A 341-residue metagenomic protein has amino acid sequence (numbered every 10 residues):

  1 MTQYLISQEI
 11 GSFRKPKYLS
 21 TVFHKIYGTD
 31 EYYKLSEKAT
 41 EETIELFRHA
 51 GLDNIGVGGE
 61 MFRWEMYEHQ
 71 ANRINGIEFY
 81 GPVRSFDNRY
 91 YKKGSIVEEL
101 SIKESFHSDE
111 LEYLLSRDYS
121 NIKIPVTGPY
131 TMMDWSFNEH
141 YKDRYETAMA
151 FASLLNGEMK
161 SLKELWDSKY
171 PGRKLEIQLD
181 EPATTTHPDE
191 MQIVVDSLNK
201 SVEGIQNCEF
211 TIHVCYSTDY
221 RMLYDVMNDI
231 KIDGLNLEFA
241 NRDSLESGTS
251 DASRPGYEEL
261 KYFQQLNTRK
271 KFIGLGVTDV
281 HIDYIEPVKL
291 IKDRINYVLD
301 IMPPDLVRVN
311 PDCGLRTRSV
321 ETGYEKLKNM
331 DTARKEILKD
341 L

Functional and structural regions predicted by a protein language model:
M1-L341: Domain-level signal for soluble alpha/beta catalytic cores
